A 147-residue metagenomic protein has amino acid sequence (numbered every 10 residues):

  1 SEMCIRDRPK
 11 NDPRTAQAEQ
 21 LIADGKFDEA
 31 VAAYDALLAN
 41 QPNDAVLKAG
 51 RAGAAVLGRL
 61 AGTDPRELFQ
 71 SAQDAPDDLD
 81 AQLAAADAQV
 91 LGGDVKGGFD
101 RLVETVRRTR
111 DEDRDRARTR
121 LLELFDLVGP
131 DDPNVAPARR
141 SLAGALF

Functional and structural regions predicted by a protein language model:
M3-I5: Short, small-residue-biased leader/transition segments that mark boundaries at the very start of proteins
F27-D28, V95, R114: TPR-repeat structural position
A39-D80, D87: Alpha-helical adaptor scaffolds
Q41, A75-P76, T109, V128 (+1 more regions): Alpha-helical junction/boundary sensor with strong preference for TPR arrays
